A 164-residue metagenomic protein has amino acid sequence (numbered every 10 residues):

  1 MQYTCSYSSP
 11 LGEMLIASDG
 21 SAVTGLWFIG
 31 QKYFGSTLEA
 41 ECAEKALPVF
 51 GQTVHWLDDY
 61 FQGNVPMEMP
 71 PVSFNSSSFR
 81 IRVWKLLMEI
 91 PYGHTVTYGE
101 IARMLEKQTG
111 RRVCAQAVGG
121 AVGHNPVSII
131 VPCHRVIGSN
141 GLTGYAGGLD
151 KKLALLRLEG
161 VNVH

Functional and structural regions predicted by a protein language model:
M1-Q108, E159-H164: Basic nucleic-acid-binding alpha-helical/helix-turn surface characteristic of O6-alkylguanine DNA
F79-V83, C114, K151: N-terminal positioning helix adjacent to the helix-turn-helix/winged-helix DNA-binding module
H94, R111, I129: Flexible coil/turn residues that form the inter-helical turn or adjacent wing/linker of helix-turn-helix
E106-A117: Short, basic interhelical loop/turn and adjoining N-cap of the next helix at nucleic-acid- or acidic-partner-contacting
V122, I129-V131: Major-groove DNA-recognition helix of helix-turn-helix-type DNA-binding domains
N140-H164: …primarily DNA-binding HTH/wHTH and HhH modules…
